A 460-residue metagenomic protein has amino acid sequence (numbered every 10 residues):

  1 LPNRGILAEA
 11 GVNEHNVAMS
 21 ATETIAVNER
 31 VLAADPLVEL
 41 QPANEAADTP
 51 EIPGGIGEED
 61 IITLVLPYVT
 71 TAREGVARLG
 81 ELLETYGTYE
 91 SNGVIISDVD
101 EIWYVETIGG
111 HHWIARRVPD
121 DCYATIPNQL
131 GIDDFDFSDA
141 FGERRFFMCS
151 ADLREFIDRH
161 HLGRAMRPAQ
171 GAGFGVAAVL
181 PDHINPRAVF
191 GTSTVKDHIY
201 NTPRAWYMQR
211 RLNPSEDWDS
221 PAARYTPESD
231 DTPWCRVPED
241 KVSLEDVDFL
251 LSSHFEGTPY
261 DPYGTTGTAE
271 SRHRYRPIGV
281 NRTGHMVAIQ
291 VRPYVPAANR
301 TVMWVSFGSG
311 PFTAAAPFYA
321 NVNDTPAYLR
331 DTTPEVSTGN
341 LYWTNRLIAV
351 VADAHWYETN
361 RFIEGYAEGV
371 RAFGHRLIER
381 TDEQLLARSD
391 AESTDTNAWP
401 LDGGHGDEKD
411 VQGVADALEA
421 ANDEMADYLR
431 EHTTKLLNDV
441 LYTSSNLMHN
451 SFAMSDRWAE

Functional and structural regions predicted by a protein language model:
L1-G57, R78-P221: A contiguous strand-loop segment
Q41-P50, T232, P262-T268, T394-D407: Surface-exposed intrinsically disordered loops and tails
I62-Y68: Short, well-ordered beta-strand elements within core beta-sheets of diverse protein domains
Y68-E74: Short, charged, surface-exposed loops that flank catalytic or proteolytic processing sites
T88-N92, Y260, P296, Y442: Intrinsically disordered or highly flexible coil/loop and linker segments, enriched in small and charged/polar residues
R154-N299: Glycine-rich, aromatic-lined ligand/substrate-binding cores of catalytic and carbohydrate-binding domains
F255-E256, Y260-A391: Substrate-recognition/cap regions that form aromatic- and gly/pro-loop-enriched pockets for small-molecule ligands
V370-E460: Histidine-centered catalytic/metal-binding microenvironments
